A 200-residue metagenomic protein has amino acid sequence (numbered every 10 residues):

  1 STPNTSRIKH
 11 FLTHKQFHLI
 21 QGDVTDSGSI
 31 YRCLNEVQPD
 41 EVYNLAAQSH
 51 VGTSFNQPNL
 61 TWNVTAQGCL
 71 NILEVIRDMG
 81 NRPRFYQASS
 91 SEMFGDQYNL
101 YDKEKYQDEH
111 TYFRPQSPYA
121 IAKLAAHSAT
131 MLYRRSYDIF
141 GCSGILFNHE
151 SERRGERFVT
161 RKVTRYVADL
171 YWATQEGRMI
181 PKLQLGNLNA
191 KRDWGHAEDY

Functional and structural regions predicted by a protein language model:
S1-H149: N-terminal Rossmann-like NAD(P)+-binding domain of SDR-like oxidoreductases, especially those catalyzing
N4, Q97-Y106, S128-D199: NAD(P)-dependent short-chain dehydrogenase/reductase
